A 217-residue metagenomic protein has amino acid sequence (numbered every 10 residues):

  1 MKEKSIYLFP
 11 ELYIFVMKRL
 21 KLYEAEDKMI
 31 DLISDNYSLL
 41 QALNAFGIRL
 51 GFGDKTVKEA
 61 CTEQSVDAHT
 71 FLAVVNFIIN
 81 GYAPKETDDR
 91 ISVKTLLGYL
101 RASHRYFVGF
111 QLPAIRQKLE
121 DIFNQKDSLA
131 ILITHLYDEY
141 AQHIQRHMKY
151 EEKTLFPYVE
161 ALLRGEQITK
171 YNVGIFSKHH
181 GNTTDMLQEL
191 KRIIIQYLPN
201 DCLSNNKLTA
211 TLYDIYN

Functional and structural regions predicted by a protein language model:
K4-S5: Polybasic, lysine-rich low-complexity intrinsically disordered segments
F9-N217: Small-residue-biased structural context
